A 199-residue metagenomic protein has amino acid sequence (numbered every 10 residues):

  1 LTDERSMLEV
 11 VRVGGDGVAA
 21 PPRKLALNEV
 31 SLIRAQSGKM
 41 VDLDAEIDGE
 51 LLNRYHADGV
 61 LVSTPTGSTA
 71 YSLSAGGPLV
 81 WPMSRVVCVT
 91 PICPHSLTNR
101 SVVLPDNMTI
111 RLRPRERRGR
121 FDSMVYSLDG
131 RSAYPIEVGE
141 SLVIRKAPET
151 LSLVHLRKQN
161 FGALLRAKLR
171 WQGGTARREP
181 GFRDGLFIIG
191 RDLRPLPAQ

Functional and structural regions predicted by a protein language model:
L1-D58: Catalytic core of DAGKc-family lipid kinases
E4-S6, A26, K39-V41, H56-D58 (+5 more regions): A generic structural signal for well-ordered coil/turn residues at beta-strand boundaries that shape enzyme active-site
R12-G14, R34-Q36, T64-S68, C93-P94 (+1 more regions): Glycine-rich beta-alpha junction loops
G15, A19, L32, D48-L51 (+1 more regions): ATP/nucleoside-binding phosphotransfer catalytic cores, i.e., glycine-rich phosphate-binding loops
K24-L27, I92-P94, S123-S127: Short Pro/Gly-enriched beta-strand edge/turn motifs at strand-loop
A45, G67, Y126: Short aromatic-centered micro-motifs
E50, R54-T98: Gly/Ser/Thr-rich active-site loops/lids in small-molecule metabolic enzymes that frequently grip phosphoryl groups
